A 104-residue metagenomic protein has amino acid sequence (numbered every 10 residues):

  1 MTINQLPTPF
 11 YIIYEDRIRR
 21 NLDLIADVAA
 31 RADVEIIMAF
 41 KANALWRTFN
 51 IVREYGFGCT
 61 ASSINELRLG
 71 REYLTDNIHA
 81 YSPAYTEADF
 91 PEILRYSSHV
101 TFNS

Functional and structural regions predicted by a protein language model:
M1-I12: Generic N-terminal amphipathic, Lys/Arg-enriched alpha-helix
I3-N4, L22, I64: Residue-level detector of functional hotspots within protein domains
N21-A29, L69: A short, N-terminal amphipathic alpha-helix
V34-S104: Active-site-proximal beta-alpha core segment in soluble small-molecule metabolic enzymes
